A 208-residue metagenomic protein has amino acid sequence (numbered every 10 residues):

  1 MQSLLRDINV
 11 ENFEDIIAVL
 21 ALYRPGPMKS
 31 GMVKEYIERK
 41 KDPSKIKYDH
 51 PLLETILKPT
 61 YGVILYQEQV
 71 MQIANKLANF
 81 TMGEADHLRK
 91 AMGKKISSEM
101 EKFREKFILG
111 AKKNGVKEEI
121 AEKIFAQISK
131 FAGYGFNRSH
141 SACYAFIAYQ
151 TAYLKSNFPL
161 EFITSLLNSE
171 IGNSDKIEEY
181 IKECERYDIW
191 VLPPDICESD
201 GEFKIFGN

Functional and structural regions predicted by a protein language model:
M1-N208: Noncatalytic, beta-rich nucleic-acid-contacting surfaces in large DNA/RNA-processing enzymes
